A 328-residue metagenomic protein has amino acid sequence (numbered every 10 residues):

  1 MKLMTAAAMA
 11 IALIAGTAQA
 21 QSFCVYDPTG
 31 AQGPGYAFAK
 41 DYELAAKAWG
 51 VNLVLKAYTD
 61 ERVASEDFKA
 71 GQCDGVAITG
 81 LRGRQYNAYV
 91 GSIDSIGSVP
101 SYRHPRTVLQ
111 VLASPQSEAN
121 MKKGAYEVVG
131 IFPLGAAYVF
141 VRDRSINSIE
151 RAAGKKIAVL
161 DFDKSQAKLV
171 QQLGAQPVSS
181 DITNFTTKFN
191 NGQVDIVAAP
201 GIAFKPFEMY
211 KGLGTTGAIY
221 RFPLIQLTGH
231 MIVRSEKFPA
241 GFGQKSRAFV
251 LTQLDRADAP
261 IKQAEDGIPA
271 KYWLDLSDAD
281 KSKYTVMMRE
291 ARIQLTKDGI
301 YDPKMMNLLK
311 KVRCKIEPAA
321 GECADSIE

Functional and structural regions predicted by a protein language model:
M1-A7: Bacterial N-terminal signal peptides that target proteins for export
A7-A8, A18: Cleavable N-terminal signal peptides
M9-L13: Hydrophobic alpha-helical targeting segments used for export or membrane insertion
I14-A20: Sec/Tat signal peptide C-region and signal peptidase I cleavage site
Q21-W49, E127-N191, D195: Bilobed "Venus flytrap"/periplasmic-binding protein-like clamshell domains and structurally analogous long
V25-H104: Extracytoplasmic small-molecule ligand-binding "clamshell" domains of the periplasmic binding protein/Venus flytrap
K69, T79-L173, P223-E328: Contiguous mixed-secondary-structure segments that line small-molecule binding/active-site clefts of soluble domains
G80-V90, T186-N191, I196-R221: A ligand-binding cleft/hinge motif common to bilobed small-molecule-binding domains
